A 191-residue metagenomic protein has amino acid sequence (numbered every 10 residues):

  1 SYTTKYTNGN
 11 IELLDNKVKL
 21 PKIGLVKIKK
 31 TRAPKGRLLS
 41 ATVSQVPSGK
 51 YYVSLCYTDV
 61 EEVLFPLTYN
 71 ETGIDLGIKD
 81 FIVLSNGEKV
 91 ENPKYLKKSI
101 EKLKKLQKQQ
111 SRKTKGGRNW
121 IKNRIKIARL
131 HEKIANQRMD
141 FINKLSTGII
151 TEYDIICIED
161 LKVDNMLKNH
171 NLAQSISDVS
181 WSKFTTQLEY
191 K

Functional and structural regions predicted by a protein language model:
S1-S44: Acidic carboxylate diad motif detector
K19, K30-R37, Q45-K191: Positively charged, helix-rich recognition surfaces that bind polyanionic ligands
